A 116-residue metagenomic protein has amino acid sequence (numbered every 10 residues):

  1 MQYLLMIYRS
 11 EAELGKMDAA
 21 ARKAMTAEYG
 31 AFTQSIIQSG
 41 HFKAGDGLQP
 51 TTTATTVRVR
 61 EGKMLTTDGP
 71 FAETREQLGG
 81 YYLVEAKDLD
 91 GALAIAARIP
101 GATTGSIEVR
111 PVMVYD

Functional and structural regions predicted by a protein language model:
M1-D116: Conserved, structured core segments of small domains
